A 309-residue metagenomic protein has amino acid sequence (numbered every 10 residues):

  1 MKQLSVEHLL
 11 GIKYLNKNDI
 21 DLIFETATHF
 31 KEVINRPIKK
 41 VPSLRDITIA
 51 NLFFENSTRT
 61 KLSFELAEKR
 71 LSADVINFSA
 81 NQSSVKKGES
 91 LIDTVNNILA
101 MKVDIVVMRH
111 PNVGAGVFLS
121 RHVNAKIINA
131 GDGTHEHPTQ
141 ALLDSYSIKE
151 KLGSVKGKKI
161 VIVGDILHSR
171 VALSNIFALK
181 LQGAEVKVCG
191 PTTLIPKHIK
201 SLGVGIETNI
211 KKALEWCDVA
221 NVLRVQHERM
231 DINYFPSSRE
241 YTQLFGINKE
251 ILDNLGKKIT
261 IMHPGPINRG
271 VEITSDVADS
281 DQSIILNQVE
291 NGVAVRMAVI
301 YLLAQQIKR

Functional and structural regions predicted by a protein language model:
M1-L66: Positively charged, low-complexity intrinsically disordered leader regions
I38, P42-K149, R269: Phosphate/diphosphate ligand-binding glycine-rich loop within oxidoreductases
L44-I49, K156-I160, K258: Phosphate-coordination loops involved in phosphoryl transfer and adenosine-cofactor binding
F54-L66, E150-R224: Glycine-rich phosphate/diphosphate-binding loop of Rossmann-like nucleotide-binding domains
A125, G183-E185, N254-T260: A short helix->loop->beta-strand "cap" motif at the edges of active sites that frequently abuts
I199-D276: Rossmann-like adenosine-cofactor binding region
K258-I259, P264-R309: Adenosine-phosphate binding glycine-rich loop
